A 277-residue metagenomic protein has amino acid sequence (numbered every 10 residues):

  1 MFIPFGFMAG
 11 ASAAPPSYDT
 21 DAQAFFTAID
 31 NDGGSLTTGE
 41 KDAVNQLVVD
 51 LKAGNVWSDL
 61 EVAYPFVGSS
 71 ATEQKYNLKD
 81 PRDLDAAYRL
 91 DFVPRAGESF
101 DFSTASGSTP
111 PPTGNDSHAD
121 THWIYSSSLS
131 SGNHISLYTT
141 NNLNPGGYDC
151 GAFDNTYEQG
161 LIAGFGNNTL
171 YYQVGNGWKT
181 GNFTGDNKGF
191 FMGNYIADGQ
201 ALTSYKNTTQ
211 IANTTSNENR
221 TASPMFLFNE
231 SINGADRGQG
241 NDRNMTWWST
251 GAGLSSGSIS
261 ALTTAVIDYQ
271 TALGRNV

Functional and structural regions predicted by a protein language model:
M1-V277: Polar, enzyme-active/binding microenvironments
